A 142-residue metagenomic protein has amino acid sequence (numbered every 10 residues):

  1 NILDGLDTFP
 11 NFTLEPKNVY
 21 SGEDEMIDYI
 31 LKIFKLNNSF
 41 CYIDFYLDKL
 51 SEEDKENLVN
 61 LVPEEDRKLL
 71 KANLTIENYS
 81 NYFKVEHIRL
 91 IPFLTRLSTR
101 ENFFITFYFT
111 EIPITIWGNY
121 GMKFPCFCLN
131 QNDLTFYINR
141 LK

Functional and structural regions predicted by a protein language model:
N1-K123, F127-K142: Structured alpha/beta or helical-core interaction and ligand-binding surfaces enriched in interleaved
